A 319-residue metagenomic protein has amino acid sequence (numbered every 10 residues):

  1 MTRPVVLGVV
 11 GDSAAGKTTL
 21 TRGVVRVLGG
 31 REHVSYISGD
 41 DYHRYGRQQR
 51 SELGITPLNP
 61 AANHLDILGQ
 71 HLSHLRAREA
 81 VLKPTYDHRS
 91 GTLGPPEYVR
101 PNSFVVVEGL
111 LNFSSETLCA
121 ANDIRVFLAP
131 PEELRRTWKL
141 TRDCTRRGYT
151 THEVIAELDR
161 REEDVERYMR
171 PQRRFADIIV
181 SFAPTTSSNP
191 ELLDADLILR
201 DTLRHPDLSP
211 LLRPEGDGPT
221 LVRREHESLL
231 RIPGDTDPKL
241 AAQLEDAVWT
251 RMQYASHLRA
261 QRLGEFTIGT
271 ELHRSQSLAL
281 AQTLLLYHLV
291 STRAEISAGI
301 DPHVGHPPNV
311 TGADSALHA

Functional and structural regions predicted by a protein language model:
M1-P4: Phosphate-binding P-loop
V6-G8: Short hydrophobic/aromatic beta-strand immediately N-terminal to the Walker A/P-loop
S13: The conserved Walker
K17: Conserved lysine of the Walker
L20-T21, V25: Post-Walker A alpha-helix
R31, S35-S38, R44-G94, F104: Conserved nucleotide-sensing/catalytic segment adjacent to the nucleotide-binding pocket in NTP-handling enzymes
P96-C144: ATP-dependent NMP and nucleoside kinases share a basic, alpha-helical "lid"
R142-A319: C-terminal accessory "lid"/substrate-recognition subdomains
